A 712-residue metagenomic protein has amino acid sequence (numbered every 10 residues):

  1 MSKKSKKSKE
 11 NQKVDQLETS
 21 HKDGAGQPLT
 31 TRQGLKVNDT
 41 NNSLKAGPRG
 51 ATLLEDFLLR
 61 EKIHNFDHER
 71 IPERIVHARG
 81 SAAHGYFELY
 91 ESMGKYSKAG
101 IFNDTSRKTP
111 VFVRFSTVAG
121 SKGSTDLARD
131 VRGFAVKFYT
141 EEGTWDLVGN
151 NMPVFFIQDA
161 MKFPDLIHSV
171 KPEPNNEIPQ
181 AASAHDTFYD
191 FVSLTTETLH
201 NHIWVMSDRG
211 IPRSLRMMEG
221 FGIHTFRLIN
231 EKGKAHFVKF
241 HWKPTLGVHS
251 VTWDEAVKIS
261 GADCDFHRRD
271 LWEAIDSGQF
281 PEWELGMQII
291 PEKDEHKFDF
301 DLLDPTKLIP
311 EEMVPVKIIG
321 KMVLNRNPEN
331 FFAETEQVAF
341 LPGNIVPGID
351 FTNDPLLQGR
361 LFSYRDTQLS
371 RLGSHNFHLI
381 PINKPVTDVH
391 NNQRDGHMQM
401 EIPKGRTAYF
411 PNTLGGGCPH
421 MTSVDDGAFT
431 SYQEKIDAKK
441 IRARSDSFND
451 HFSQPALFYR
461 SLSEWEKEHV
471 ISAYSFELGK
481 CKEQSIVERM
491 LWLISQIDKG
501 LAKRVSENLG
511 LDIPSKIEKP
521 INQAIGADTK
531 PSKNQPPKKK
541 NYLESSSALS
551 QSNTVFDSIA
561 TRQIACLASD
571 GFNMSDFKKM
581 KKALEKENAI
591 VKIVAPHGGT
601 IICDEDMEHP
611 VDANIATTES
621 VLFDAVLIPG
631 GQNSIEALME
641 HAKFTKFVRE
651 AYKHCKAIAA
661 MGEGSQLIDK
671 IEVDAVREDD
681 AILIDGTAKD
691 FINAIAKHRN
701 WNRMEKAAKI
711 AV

Functional and structural regions predicted by a protein language model:
S2-M574, K578-K581, E585-K586, I590 (+5 more regions): Active-site-adjacent core segments of small-molecule enzymes
E483, A595, A625-G630, F644-K670: Catalytic nucleophile loop
F572, N633-I635, S665-L667: Glycine-rich nucleotide phosphate-binding loop and flanking beta-alpha elements of Rossmann-like dinucleotide-binding
D576, A637-L638, I668-I671: Short glycine-/acidic-enriched loop or helix-start segments at secondary-structure transitions that form or flank
I615-L622: Short amphipathic alpha-helix with an adjacent loop that forms part of the alpha/beta core around
N633-F644: Glycine/threonine-rich flexible loop motifs
E672-R677: Short, conserved catalytic or adaptor-binding loops enriched in Gly and charged residues
E678-V712: A charged, well-structured terminal subsegment
